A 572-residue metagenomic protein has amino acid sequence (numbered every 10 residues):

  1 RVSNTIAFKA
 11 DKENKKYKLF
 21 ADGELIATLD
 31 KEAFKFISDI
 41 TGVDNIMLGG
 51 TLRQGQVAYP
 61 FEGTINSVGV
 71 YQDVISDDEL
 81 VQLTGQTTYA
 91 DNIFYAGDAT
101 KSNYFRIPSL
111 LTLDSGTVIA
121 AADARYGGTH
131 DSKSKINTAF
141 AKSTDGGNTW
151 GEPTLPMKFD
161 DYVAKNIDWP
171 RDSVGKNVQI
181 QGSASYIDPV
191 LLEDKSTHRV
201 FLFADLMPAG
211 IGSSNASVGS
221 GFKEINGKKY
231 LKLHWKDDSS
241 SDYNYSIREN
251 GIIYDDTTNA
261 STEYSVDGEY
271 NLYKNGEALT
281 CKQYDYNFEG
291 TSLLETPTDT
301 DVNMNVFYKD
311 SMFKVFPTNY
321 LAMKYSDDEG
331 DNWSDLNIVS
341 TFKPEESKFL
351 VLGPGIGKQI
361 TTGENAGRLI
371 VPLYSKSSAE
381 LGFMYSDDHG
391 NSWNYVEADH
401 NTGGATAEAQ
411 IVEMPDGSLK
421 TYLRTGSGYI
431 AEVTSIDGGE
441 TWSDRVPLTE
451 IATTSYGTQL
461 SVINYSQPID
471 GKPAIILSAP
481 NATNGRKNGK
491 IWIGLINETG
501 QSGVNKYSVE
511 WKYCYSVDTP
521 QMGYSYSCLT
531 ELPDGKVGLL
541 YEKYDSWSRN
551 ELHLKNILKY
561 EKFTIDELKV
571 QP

Functional and structural regions predicted by a protein language model:
R1-F34: Extracellular glycan-interaction surfaces
I6-F8, L48, V68-G69: Short hydrophobic/aromatic patches on beta-strands that form ligand-binding or substrate-lining surfaces
N14-K16, N45, E380, N488: Exposed beta-strand and adjacent loop surfaces of beta-rich binding modules that mediate intermolecular recognition
T28-T64: Flexible glycan-contacting loops in extracellular carbohydrate-active proteins
S67-Y89: Extended recognition patches within non-cytosolic domains
V81-P572: Asp-box/BNR beta-propeller blade signature and adjacent active/binding-site loops in extracellular glycan-interacting
